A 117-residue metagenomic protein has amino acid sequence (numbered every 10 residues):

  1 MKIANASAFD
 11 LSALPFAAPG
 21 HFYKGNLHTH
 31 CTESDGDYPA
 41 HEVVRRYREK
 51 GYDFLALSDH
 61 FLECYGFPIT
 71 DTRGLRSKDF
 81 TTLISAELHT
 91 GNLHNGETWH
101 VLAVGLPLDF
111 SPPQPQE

Functional and structural regions predicted by a protein language model:
I3-E117: A metal-dependent hydrolase metal-coordination microenvironment
